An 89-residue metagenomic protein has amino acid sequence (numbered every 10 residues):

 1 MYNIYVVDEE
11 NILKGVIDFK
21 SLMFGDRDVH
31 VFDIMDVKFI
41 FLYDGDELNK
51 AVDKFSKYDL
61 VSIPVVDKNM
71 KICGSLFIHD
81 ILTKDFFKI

Functional and structural regions predicted by a protein language model:
M1, M23-D26, L42-L60, V66-D67 (+2 more regions): The conserved cystathionine-beta-synthase
M1, Y5-E9, R27-H30: Generic detector of short, locally flexible boundary/turn motifs and exposed helical patches
I4-I17, F55, I63-H79: A glycine-centered beta-loop-beta connector
G15, M35-V37, V52: A short, structure-level motif marking secondary-structure boundaries and short turns
D18, H30, K50-A51: Hydrophobic alpha-helical segments typical of transmembrane helices and their membrane-interface/capping positions
G25-D28, S75: Non-catalytic, surface-exposed connector residues within folded enzymatic/regulatory domains
D28-F39: Bateman (tandem CBS) regulatory domains
